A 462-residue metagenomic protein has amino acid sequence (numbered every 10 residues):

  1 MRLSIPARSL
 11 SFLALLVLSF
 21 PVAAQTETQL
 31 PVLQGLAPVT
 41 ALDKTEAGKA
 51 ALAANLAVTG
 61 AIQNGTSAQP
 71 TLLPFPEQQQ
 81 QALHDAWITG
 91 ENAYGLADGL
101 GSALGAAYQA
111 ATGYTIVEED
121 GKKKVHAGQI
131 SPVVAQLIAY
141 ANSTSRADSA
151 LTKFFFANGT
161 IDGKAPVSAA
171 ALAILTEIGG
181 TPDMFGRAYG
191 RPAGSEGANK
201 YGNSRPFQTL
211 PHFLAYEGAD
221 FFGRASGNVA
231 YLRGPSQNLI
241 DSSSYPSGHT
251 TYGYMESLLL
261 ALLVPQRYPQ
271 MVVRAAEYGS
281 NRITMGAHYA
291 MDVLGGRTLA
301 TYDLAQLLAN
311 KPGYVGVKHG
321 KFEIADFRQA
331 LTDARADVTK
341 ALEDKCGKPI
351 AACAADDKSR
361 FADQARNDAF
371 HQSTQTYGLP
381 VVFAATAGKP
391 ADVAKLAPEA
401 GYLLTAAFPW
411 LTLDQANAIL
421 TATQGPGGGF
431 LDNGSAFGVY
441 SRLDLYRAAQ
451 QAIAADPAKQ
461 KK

Functional and structural regions predicted by a protein language model:
M1-S11: Bacterial N-terminal signal peptides that target proteins for export
S19-P21: N-terminal signal peptide c-region/cleavage motif recognized by signal peptidases
Q25-T284, G313, F322-D326, D333 (+2 more regions): Hydrophobic alpha-helical bundle signature of multipass membrane enzymes
S244, A287-I350: Extended amphipathic alpha-helical segments with heptad-repeat/coiled-coil character used for oligomerization, fusion
E343-A362, R366-H371: Extended ligand-binding clefts on enzyme/binding-domain cores
